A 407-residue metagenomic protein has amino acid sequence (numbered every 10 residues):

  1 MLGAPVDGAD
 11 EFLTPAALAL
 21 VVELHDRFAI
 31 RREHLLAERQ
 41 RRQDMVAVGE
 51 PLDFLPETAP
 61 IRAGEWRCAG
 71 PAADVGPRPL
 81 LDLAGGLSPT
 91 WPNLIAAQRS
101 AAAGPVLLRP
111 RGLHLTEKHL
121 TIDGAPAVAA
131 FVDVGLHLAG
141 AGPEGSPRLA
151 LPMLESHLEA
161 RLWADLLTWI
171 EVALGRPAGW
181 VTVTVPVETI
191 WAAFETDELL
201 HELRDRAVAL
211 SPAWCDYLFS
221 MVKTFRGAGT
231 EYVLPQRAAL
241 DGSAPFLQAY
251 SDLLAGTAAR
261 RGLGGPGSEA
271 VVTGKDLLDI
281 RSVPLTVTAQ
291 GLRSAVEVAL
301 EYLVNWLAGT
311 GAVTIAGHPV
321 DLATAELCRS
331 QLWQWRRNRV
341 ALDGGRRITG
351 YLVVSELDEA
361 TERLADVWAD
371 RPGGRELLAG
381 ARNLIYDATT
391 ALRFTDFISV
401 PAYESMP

Functional and structural regions predicted by a protein language model:
M1-R27, A47-P407: Conserved alpha/beta-domain cores
H34, R41-V48: Subunit-assembly interface segments of extracellular/virion macromolecular structures
